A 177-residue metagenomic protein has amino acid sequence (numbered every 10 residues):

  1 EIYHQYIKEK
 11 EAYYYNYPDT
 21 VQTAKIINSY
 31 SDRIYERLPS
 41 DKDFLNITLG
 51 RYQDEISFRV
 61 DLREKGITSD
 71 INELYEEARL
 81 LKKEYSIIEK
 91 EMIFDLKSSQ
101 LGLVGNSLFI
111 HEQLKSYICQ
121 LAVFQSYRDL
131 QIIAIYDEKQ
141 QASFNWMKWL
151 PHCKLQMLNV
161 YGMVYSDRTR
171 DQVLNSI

Functional and structural regions predicted by a protein language model:
E1-I177: Accessory regions of macromolecular translocation/handling assemblies
